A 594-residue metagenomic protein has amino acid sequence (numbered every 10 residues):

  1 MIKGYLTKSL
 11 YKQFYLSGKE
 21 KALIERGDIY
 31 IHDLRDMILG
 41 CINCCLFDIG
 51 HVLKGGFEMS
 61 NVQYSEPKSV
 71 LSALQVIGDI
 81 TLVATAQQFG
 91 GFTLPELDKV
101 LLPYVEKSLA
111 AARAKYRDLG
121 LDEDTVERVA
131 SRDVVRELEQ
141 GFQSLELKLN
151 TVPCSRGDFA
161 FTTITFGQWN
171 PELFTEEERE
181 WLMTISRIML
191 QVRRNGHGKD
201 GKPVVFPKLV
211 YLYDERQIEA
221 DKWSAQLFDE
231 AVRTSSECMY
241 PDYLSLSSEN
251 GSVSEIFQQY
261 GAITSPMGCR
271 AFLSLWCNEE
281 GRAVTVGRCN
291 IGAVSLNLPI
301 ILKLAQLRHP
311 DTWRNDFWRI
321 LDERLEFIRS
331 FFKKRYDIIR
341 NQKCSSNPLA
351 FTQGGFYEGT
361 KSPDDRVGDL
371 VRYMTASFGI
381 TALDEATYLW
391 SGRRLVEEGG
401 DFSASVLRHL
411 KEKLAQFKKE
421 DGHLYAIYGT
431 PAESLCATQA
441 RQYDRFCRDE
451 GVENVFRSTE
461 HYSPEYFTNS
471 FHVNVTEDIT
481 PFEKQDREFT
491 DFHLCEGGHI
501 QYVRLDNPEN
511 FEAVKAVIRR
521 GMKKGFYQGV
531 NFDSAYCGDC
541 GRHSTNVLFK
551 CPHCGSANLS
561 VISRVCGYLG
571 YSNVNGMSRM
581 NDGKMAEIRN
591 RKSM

Functional and structural regions predicted by a protein language model:
M1-R372, L389, R393-S560, G570: Conserved catalytic cores of very large enzyme subunits
A376-L389, R408, R564: Contiguous, well-ordered alpha-helical segments that form the cores/surfaces of helical PPI scaffolds
G379-A382, G497, G567, G583: Glycine-centered flexibility sites
F549-M594: Long insertion/accessory domains within large nucleic-acid-processing enzymes
